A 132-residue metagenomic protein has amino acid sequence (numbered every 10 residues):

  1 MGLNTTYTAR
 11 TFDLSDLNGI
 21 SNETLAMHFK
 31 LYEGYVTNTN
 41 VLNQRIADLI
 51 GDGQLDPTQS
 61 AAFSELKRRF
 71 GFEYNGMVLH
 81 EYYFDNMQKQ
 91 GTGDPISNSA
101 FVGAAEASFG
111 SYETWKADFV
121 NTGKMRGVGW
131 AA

Functional and structural regions predicted by a protein language model:
M1-A132: Feature for soluble, non-membrane regions of globular proteins
